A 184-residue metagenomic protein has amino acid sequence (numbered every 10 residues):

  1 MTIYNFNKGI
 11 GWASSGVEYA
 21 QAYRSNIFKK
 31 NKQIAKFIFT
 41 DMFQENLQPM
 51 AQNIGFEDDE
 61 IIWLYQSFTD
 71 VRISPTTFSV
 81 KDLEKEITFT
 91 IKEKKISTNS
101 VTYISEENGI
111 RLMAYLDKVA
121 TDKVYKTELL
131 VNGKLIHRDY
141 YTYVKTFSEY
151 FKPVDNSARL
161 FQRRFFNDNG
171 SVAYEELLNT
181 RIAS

Functional and structural regions predicted by a protein language model:
M1-E84: N-terminal subdomain of nucleotide-sugar transferases
V80, E84-A183: Repetitive, compositionally biased segments used for assembly/scaffolding
